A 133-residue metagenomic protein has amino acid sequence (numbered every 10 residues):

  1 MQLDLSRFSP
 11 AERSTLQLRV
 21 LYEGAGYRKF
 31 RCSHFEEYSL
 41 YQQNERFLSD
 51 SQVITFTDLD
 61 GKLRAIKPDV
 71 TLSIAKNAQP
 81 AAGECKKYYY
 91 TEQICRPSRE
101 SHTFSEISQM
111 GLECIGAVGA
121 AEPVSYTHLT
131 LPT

Functional and structural regions predicted by a protein language model:
M1-L131: TRNA-recognition modules of translation machinery and tRNA-sensing kinases, especially anticodon-binding
